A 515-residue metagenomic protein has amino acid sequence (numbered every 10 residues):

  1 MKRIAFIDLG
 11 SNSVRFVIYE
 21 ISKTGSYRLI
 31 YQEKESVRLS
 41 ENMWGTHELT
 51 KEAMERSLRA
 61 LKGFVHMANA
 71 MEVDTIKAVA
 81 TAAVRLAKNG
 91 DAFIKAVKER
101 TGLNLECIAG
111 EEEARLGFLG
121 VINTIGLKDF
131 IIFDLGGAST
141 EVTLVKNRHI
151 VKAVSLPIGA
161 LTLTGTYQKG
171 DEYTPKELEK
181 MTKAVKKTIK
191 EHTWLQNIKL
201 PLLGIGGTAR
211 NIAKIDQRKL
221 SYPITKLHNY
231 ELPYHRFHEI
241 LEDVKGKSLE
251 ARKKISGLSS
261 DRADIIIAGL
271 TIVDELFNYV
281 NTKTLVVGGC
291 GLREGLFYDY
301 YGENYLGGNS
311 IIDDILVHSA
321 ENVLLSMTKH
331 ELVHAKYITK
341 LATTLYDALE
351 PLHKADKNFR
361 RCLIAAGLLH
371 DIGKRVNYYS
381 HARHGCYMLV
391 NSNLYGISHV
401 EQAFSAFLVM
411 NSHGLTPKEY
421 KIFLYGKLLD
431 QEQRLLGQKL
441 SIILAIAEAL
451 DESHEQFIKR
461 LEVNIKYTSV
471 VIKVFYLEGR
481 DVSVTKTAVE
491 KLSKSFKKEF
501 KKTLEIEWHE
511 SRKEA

Functional and structural regions predicted by a protein language model:
M1-A5, L9, V14, Y19-A80 (+1 more regions): N-terminal glycine/serine-rich phosphate-binding loop of ATP-dependent small-molecule kinases, especially carbohydrate
I4-D8, F130-D134, L202: Short glycine-aspartate micro-motif
I18, N42-M67, T81-K88, T101-N123 (+6 more regions): Helical "lid/coupling" subdomains associated with nucleotide-phosphate turnover
A87-I94, K486, E490: Short, surface-exposed alpha-helical segments at coil->helix boundaries
A138-L144: Acidic, divalent-metal-coordinating active-site segment for phosphoryl/phosphodiester hydrolysis, typified by short
E452-F457, K498-K502: Short secondary-structure junctions
I472-T487: A short interface-forming secondary-structure element
F500-A515: A short amphipathic beta-strand at an alpha->beta junction
